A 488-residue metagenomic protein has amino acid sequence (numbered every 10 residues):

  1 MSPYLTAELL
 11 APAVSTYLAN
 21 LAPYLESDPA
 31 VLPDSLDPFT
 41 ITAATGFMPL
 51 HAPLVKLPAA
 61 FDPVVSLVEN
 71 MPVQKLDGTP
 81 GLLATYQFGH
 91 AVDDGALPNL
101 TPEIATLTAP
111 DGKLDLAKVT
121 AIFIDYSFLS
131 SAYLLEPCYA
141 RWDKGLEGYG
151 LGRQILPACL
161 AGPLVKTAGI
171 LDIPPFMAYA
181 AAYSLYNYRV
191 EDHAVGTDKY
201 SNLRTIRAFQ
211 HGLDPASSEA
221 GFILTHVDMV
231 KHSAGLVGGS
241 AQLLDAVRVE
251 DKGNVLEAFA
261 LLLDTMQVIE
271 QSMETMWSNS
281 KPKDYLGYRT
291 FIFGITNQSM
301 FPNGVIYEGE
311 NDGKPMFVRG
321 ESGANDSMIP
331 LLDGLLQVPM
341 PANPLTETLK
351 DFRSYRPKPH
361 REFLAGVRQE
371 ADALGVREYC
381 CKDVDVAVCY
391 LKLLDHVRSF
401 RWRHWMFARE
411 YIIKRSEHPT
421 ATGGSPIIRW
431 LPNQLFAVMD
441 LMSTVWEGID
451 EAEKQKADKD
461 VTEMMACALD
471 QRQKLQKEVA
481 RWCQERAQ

Functional and structural regions predicted by a protein language model:
M1-Q488: Surface-exposed peri-terminal alpha-helical interaction modules
